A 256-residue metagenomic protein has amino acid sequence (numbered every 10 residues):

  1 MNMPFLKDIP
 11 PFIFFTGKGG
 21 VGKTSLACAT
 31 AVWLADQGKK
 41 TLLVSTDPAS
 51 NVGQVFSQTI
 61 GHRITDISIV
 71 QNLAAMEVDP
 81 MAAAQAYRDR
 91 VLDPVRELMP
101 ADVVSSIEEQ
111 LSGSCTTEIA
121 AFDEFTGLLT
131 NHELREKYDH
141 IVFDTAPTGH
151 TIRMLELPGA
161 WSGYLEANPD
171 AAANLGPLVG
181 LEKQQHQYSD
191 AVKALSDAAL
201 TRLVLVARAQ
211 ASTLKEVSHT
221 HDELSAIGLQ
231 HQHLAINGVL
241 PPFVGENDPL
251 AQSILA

Functional and structural regions predicted by a protein language model:
M1-K7, T59, V192-A256: C-terminal lobe/tail of nucleotide-utilizing enzymes
N2-I13, K18-V21, L26-S189: Nucleotide-state-sensitive switch-loop elements of NTP-binding domains
